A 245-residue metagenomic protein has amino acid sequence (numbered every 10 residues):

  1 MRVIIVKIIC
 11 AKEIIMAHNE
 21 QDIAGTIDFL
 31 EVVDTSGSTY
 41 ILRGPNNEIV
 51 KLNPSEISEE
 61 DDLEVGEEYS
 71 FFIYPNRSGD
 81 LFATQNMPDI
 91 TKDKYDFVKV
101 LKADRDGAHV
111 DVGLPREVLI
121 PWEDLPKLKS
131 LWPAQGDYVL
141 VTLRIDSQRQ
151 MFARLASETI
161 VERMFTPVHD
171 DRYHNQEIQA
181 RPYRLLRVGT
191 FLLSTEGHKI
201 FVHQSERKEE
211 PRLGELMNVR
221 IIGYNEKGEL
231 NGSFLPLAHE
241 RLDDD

Functional and structural regions predicted by a protein language model:
V3-D245: Single-stranded RNA-binding regions, centering on S1/OB-family and related RNA-binding modules
